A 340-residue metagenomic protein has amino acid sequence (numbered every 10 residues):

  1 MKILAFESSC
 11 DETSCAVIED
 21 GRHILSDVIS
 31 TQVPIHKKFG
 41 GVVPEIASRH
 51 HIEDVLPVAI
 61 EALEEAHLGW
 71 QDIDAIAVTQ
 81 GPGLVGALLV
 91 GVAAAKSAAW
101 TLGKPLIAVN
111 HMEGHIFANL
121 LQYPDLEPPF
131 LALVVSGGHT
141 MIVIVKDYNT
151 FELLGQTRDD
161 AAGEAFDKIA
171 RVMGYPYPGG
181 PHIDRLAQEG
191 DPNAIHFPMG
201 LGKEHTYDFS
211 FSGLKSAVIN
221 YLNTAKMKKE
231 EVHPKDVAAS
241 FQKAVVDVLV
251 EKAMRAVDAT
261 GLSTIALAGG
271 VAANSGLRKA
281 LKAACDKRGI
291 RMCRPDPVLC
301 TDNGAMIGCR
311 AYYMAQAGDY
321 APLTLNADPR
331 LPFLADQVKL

Functional and structural regions predicted by a protein language model:
M1, V109-L131, R310: Conserved phosphate-binding catalytic cores of ATP/NTP-utilizing and phosphoryl-transfer enzymes
K2-D72, V78-P82, H111, H115: N-terminal beta-alpha supersecondary unit
T13-E19, A132, T140-I144: Short beta-strand scaffold segments in enzyme catalytic cores
G69, R185-I265, N274-R288, A315-G318 (+1 more regions): A contiguous, well-structured pocket-lining segment that forms one wall/lid of small-molecule binding clefts in soluble
V78-L102, L121, S275-A283: Short Gly/Thr/Asp-enriched flexible loops that form oxyanion-binding sites at enzyme active sites
A108-V109, I265, L281-M306: Conserved phosphate-binding/catalytic loops in two-lobed NTP-binding clefts
P124, K146-D191, K215-S216, N220-A225: Glycine-rich phosphate-binding loop plus the immediately following alpha-helix
P295-F333: Glycine-rich phosphate-binding/hydrolytic loop that grips phosphoryl groups
